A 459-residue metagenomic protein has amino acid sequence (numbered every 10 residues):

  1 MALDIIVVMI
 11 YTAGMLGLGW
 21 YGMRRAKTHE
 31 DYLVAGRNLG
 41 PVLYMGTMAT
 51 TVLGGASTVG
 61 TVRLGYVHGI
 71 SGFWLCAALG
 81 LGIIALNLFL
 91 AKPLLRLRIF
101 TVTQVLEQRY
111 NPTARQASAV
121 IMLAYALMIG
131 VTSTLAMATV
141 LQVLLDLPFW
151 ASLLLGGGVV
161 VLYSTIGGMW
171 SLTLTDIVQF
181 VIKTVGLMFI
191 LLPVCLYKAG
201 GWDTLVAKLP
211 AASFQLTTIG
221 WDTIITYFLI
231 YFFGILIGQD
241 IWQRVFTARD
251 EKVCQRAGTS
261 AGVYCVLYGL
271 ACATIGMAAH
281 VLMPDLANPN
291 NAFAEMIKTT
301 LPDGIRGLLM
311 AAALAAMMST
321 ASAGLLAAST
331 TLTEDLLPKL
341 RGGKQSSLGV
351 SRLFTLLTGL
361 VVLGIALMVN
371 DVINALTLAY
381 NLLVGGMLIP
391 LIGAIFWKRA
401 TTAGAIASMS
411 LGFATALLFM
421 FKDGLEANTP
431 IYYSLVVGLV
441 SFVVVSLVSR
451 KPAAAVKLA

Functional and structural regions predicted by a protein language model:
M1-A459: Membrane-embedded helix-loop-helix hairpins and adjacent transmembrane boundary segments in multi-pass transporters
